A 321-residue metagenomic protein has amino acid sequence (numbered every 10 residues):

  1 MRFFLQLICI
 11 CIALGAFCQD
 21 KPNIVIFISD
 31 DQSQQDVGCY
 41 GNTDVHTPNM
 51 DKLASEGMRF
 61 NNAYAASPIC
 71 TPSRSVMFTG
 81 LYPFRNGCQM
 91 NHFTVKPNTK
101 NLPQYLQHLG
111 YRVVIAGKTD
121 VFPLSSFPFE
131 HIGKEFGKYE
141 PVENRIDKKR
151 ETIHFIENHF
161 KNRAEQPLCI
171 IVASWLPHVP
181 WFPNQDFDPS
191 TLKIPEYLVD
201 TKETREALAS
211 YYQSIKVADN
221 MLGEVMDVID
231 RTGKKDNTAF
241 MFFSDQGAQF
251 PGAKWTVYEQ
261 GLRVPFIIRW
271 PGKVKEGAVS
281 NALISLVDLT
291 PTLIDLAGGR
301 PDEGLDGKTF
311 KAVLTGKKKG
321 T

Functional and structural regions predicted by a protein language model:
M1-I10: Sec-dependent signal peptide recognition, specifically the positively charged N-region followed immediately by
R2-F3, A16-T321: Formylglycine-dependent sulfatase
